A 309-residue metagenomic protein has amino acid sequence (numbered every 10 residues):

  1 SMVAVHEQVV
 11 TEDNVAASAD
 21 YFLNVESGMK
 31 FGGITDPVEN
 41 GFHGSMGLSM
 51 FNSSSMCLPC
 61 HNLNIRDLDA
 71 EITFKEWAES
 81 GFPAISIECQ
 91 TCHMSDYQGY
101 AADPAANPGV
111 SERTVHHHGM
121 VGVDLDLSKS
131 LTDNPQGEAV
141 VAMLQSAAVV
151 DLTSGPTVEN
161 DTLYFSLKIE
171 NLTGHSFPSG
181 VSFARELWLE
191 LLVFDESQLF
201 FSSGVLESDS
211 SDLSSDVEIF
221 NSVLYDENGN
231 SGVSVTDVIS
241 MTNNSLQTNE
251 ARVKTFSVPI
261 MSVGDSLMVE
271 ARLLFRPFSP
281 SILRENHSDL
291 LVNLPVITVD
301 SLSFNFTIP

Functional and structural regions predicted by a protein language model:
M2-D237, N243-T248, F256-I260, L274-P309: Primarily the internal scaffold of c-type cytochrome electron-transfer domains, especially repeated/multiheme c-type
T162, A251, G264-M268: Extracellular Ig-like/FN3 beta-sandwich strand-entry sites
E270-R272: Extracellular recognition modules
